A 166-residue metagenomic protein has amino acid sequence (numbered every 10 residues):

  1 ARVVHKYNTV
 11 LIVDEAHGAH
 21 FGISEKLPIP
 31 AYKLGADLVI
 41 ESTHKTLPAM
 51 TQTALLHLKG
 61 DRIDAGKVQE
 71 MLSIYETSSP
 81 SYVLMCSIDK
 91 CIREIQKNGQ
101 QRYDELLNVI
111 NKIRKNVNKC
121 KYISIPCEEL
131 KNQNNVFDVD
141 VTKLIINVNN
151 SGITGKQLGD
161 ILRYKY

Functional and structural regions predicted by a protein language model:
A1-Y122, P126, G152: Conserved PLP-enzyme active-site core in the AAT-like
K112-Y166: Conserved C-terminal alpha-helix-loop-beta "cap" of PLP-dependent enzymes that closes/shapes the active-site mouth
